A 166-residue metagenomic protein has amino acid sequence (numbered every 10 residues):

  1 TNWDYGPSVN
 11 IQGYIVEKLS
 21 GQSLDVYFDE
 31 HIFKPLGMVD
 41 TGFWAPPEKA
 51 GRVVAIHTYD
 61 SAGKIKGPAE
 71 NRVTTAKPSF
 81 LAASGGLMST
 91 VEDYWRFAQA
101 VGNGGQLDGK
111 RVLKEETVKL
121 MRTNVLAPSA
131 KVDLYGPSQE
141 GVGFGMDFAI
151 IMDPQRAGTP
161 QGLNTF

Functional and structural regions predicted by a protein language model:
T1-T159: Short, surface-exposed loop or secondary-structure junction motifs that flank catalytic or metal-binding residues
T159-F166: Short, hydrophobic/aromatic-rich segments at coil-to-beta transitions
